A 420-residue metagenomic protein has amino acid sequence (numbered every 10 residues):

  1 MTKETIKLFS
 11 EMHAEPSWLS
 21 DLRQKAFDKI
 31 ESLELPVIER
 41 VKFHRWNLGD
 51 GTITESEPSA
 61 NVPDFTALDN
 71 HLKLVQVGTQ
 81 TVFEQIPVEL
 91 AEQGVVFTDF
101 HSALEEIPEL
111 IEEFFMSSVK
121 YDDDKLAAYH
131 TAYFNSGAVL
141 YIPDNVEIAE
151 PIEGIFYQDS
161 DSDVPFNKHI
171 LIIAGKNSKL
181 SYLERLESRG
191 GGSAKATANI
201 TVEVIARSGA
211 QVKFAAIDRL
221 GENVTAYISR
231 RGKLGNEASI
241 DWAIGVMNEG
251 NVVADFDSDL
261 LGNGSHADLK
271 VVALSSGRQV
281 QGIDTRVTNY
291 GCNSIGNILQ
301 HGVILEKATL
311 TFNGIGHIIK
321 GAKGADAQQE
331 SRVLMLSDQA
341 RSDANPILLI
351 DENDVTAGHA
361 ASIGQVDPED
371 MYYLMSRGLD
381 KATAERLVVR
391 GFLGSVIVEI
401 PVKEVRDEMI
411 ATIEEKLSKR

Functional and structural regions predicted by a protein language model:
M1-A128, L299, L305: N-terminal amphipathic, basic helical "cap/leader" segment at the start of enzyme domains
V96, F100-L379, L393, I397-R420: Conserved beta-strand/loop scaffold segments within soluble protein domains that form the structured core and edges
R390: Short, conserved phosphate-binding/catalytic loop or strand-edge motifs used in phosphoryl-/nucleotidyl-transfer
